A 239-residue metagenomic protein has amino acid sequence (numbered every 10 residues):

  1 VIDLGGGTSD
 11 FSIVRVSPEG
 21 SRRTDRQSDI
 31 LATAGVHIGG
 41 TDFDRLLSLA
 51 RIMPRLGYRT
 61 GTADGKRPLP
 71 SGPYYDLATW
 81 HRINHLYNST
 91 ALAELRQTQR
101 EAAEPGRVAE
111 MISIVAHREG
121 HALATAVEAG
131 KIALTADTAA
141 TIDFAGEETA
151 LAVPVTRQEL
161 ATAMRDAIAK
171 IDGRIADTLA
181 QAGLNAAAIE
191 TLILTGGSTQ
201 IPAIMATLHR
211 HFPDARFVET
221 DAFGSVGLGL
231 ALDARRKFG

Functional and structural regions predicted by a protein language model:
I2-D10, G40-T41, V127, G196-S198: A short acidic Gly-Thr/Ser loop motif
D3, L47, V127, I175 (+2 more regions): Residue-level signature of catalytic and energy-coupling elements of molecular machines, predominantly ATP/GTP-dependent
L4-T8, H121, A136, N185 (+1 more regions): Short flexible coil/turn linkers enriched for glycine and charged/polar residues that connect secondary-structure
R15-F144: Phosphate-binding glycine-rich/basic clefts of nucleotide- and phosphate-handling proteins, predominantly
V36-I38, A187, M205-L232: Conserved phosphate-binding/catalytic loops in two-lobed NTP-binding clefts
I112-G120, T149-T178: Adenine-nucleotide phosphate-binding core of ATP-dependent small-molecule kinases
E119-G120, A186-M205: Glycine-rich phosphate-binding loops at beta-strand->alpha-helix junctions
G130-A133, A163-I189, T207, D233-R236: Phosphate/ATP-binding catalytic cores across multiple sugar-kinase/actin-like superfamilies, primarily ASKHA
